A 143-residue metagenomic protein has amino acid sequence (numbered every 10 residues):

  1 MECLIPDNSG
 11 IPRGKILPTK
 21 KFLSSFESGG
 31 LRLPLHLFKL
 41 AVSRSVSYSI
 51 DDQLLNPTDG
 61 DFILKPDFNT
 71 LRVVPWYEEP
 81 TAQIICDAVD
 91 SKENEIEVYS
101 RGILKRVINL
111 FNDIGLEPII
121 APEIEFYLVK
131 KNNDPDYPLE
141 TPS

Functional and structural regions predicted by a protein language model:
M1-S143: ATP/Mg2+-dependent ligation/transfer catalytic cores
